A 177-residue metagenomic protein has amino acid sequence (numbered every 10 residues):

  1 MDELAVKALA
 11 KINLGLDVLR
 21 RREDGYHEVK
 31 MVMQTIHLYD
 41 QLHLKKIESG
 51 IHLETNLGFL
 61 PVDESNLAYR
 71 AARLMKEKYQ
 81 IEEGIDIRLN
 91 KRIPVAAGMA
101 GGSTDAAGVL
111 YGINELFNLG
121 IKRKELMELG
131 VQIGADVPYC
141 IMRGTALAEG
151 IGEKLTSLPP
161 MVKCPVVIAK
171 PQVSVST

Functional and structural regions predicted by a protein language model:
D2-E82: N-terminal beta-alpha supersecondary unit
D2-K7, K11-M31, L119-T177: ATP-dependent small-molecule kinase catalytic core of the GHMP/sugar-kinase superfamily and closely related
G15, K45, E54-N56, D86-N90 (+3 more regions): Solvent-exposed beta-strand sheet faces enriched in polar/charged residues
K30, I85-G98: Short pre-catalytic strand/loop immediately N-terminal to key active-site residues, enriched for Gly-Thr
F59-D63, P94, A100-G101: Short coil/turn segments at secondary-structure boundaries
A68, A97-E125, Y139-I141: DPxDG-like acidic metal-binding loop motif
L74, K78, G112-L116, Q132: Active-site catalytic microenvironments for nucleophilic, acid-base chemistry
